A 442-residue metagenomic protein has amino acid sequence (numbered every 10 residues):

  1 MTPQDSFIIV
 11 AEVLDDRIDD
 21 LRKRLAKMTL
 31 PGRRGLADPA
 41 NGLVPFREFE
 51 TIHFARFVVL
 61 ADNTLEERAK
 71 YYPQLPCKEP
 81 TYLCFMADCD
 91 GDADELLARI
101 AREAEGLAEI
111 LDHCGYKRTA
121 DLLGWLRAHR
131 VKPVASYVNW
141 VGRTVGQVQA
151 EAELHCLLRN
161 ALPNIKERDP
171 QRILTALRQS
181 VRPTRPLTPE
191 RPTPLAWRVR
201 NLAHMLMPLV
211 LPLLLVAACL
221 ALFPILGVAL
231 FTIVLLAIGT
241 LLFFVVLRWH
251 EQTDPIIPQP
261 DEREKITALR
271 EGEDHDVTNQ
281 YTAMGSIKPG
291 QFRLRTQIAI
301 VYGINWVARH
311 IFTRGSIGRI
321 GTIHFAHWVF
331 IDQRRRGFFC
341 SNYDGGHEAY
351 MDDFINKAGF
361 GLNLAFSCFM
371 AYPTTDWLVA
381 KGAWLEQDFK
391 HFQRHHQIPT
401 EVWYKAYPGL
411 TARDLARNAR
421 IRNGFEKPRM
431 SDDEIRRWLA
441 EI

Functional and structural regions predicted by a protein language model:
M1-R56, A61-T64, P76-Y82, G91 (+7 more regions): Short S/T/G/P-rich N-terminal loop/turn motif that feeds into the first structured element of a domain
R22-R24, K70-Y72, A98-I100, T296-I298 (+1 more regions): Surface-exposed beta-strand edges and their flanking turn/coil or helix-capping segments
F85: Short, positively charged
D90-L123, L215-T253, D344-L378: An amphipathic, aromatic/His-enriched active-site/gating alpha helix that lines ligand/cofactor pockets
